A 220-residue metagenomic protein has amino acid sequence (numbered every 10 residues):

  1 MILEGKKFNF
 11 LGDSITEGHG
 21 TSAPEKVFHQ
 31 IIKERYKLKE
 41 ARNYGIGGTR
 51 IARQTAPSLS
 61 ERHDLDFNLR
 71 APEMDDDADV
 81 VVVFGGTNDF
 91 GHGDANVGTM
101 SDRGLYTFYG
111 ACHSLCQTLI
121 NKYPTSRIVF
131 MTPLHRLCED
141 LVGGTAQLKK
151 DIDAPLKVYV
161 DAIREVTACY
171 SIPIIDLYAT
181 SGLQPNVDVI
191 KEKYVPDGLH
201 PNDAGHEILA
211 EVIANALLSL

Functional and structural regions predicted by a protein language model:
I2, K7-N9, I15-G110: Conserved SGNH/GDSL esterase-like catalytic core that processes O-acyl groups on lipids and polysaccharides
G12-D13, N202: Conserved G/P- and acidic residue-centered "switch" motifs that form tight phosphate/ATP-binding loops in soluble
L65-L220: Alpha-helical cap/lid subdomain in secreted, periplasmic, or secretory-pathway luminal O-acyl-processing enzymes
